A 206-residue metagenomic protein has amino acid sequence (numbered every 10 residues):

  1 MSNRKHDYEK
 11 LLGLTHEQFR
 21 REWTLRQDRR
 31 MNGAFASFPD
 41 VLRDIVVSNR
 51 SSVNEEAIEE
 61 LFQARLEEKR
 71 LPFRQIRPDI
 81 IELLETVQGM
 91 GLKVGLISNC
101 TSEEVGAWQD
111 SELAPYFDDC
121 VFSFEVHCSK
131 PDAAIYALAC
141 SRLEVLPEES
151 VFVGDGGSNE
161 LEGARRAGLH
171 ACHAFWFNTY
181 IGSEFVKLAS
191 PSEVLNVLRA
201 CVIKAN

Functional and structural regions predicted by a protein language model:
M1-E82, G89, G106, C201: N-terminal helical cap/lid subdomain that shapes the substrate entry/recognition surface in HAD-like hydrolases
K10-L11, H16-E17, E56-E60, I81 (+2 more regions): Asp-based, Mg2+/Mn2+-dependent phosphohydrolase catalytic module
